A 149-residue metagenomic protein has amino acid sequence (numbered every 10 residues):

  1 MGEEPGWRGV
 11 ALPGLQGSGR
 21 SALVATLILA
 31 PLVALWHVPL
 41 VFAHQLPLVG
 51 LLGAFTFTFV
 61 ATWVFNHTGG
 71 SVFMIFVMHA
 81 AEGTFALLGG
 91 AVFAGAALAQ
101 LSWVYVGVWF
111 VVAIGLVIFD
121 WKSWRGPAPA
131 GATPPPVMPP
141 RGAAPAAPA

Functional and structural regions predicted by a protein language model:
G2-I28, W63-S71: Membrane-interface helix/loop boundary segments of multi-pass membrane proteins
E4, H37, H79, G83: Histidine-centered divalent metal-coordination motifs
S21-H44: Membrane-helix boundary elements
L23-I28, L48-L52, F73-V77, W103-G107: Hydrophobic alpha-helical transmembrane segments
A30-V33, A54, A80-G83: Residue-level recognition of pore/gate-forming positions within transmembrane alpha-helices of multi-pass
P39-P47, G95-A99: Membrane-interface helix caps and helix-loop-helix hairpins in membrane proteins
L51-W63: Hydrophobic alpha-helical segments embedded in the membrane of multi-pass proteins
T68-F73, V77-A149: C-terminal membrane module of polytopic membrane proteins
